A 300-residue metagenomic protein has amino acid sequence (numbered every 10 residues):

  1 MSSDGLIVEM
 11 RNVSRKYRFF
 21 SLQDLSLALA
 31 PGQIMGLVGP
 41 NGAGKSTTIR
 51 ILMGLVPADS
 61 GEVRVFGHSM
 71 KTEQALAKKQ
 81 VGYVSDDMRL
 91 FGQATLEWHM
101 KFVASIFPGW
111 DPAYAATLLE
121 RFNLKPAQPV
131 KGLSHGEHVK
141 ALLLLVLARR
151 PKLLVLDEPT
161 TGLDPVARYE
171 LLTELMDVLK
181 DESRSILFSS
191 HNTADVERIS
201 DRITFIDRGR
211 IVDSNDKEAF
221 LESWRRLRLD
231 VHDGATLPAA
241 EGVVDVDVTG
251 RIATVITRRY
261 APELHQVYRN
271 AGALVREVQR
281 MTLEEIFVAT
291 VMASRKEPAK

Functional and structural regions predicted by a protein language model:
S2, R251, I256-K300: C-terminal coupling/interaction segments
G5-D207, D213: ABC transporter nucleotide-binding domains
F19, E197, A240, N270-G272 (+1 more regions): Alpha-helix termination/capping residues and helix-transition junctions
F20, A75, A113-A116, E218 (+3 more regions): Generic alpha-helical secondary structure signal
T95, D216, Q279-T282: Short loop/turn segments at beta->alpha junctions
P151-P159, G234-L237, P262-L264: Short, surface-exposed beta-strand/loop "edge" segments at domain boundaries and coil↔beta transitions
L172-A261, E277: ABC transporter nucleotide-binding domain
